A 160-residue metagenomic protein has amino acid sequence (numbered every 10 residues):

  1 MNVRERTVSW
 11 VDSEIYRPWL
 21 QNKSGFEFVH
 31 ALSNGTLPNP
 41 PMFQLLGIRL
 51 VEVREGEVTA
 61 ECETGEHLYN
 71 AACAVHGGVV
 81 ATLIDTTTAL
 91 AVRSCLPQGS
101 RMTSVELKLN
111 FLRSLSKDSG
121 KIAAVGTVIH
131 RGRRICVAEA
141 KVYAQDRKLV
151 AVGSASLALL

Functional and structural regions predicted by a protein language model:
M1-L160: Terminal targeting signals and extreme-terminal segments of soluble enzymes
